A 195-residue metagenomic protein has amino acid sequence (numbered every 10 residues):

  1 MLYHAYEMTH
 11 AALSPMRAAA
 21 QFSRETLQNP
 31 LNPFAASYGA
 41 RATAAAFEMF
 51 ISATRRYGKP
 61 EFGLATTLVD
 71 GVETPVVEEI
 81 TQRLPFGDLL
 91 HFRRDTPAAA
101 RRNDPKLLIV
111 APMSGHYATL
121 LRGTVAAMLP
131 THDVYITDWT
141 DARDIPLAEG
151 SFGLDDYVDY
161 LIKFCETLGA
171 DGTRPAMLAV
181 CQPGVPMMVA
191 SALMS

Functional and structural regions predicted by a protein language model:
M1-V72: N-terminal targeting or regulatory segments adjacent to alpha/beta-hydrolase or S9 domains
A35-A36, K59-L64, K106-I109, A176-V180: N-terminal start-of-chain detector that recognizes signal peptides and the immediate post-cleavage beginning
E61-I145: Short, surface-exposed "cap/lid" segments of acyl-processing enzymes
L108, D138, P175-A190: Catalytic nucleophile loop
Y117, D156, Q182, P186: Short, glycine/acidic-rich beta->alpha junctions
D144-L147, D156-P175, M187-M188, L193: Conserved acidic catalytic loop of the alpha/beta-hydrolase fold
